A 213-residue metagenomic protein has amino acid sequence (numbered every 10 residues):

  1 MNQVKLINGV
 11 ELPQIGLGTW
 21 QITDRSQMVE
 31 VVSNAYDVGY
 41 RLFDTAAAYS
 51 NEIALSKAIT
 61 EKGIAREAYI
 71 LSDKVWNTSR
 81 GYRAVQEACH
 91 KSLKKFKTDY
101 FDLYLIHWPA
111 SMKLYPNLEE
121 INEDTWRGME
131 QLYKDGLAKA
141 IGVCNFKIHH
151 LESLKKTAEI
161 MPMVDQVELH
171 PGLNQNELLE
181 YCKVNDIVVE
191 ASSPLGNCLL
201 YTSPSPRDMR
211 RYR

Functional and structural regions predicted by a protein language model:
M1-Y69, Q86, G196-C198: N-terminal binding-site loop/beta-alpha segment at the start of enzyme catalytic domains that lines or forms
P13-I15, L71-D73, Y104-I106, D165-V167 (+1 more regions): Hydrophobic faces of well-ordered beta-strands that scaffold small-molecule active sites in alpha/beta enzyme cores
L17, F43, L55, L71 (+4 more regions): Conserved, mostly hydrophobic/aromatic
W20-I22, A46-A48, K74-T78, I106-P109 (+3 more regions): Active-site beta-loop-alpha junctions enriched in small/polar residues
A58-A65, L93-K97, K155, K183-V184: Acidic (Asp/Glu)-rich catalytic clusters
A84-F96, A110-N122: Glycine/small-residue-rich loop that forms an oxyanion/phosphate-binding "nest" at active or ligand-binding sites
S111-S203: Beta/alpha (TIM)-barrel catalytic core signal, keyed to glycine-rich beta->alpha loops juxtaposed to Asp/Glu that bind
Y201-R213: Single conserved hydrophobic/aromatic residue that forms the stacking wall/gate of nucleotide- or nucleobase-binding
